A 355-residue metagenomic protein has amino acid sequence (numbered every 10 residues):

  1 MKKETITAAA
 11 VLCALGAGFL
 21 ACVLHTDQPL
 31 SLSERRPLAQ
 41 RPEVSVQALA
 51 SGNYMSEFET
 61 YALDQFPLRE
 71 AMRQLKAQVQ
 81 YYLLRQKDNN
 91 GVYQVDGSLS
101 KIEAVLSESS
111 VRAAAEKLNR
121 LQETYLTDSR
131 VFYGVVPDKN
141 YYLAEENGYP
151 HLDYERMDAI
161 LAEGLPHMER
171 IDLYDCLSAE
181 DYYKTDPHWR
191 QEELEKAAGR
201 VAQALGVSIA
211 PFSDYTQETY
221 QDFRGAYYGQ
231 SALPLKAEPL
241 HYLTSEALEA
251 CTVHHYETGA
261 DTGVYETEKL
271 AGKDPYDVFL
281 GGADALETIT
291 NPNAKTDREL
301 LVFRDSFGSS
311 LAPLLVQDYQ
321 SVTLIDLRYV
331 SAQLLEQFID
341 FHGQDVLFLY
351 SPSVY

Functional and structural regions predicted by a protein language model:
M1-Y355: Extracellular glycan-modifying ectodomains
